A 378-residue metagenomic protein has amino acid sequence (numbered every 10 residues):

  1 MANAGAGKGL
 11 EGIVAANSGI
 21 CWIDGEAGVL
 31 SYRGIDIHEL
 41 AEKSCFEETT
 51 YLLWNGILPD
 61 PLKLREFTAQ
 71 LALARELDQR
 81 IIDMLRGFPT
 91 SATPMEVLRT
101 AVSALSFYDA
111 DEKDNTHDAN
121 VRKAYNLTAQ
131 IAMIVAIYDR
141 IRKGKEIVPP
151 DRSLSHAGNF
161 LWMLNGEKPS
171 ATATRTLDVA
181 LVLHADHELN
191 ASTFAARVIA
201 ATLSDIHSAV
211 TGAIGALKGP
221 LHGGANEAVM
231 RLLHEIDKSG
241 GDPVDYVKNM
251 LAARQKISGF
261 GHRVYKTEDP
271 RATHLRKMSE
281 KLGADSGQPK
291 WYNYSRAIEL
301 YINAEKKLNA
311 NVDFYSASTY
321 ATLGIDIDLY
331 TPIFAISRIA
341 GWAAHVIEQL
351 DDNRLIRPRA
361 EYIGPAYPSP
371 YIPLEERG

Functional and structural regions predicted by a protein language model:
M1-G378: Non-transmembrane, aqueous-exposed alpha-helical and coiled segments at domain scale
